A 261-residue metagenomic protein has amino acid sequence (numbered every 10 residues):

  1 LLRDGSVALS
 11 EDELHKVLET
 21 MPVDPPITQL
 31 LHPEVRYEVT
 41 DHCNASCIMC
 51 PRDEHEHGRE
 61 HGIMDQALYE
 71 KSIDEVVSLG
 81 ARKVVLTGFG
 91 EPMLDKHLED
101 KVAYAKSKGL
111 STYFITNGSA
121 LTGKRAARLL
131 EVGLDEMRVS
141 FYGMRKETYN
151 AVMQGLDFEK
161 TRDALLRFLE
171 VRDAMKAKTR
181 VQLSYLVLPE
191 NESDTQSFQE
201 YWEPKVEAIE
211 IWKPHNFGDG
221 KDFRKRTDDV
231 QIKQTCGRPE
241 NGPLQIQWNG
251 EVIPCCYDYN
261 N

Functional and structural regions predicted by a protein language model:
L1-H57, V77-S78, C256: N-terminal pre-core extensions flanking Radical SAM catalytic domains
L1-R3, L18, L31-E38, E207-N261: Accessory C-terminal segments flanking Radical SAM cores
V23, E60, R145-T148, I232 (+1 more regions): Glycine-rich, flexible loop/turn motifs
H42-N44, H55-H57, S119-A120, Y142-K146 (+4 more regions): Short, solvent-exposed loop/turn segments at secondary-structure junctions
M49-P51, F114, I211, P254: Hydrophobic residues in well-ordered beta-strands that form the structural core
G58, N150-Q154, F223-D228: Surface-exposed cleft-lining segments at the edges of enzyme active sites
H61-W212: Radical SAM/AdoMet-radical enzyme domain recognition
